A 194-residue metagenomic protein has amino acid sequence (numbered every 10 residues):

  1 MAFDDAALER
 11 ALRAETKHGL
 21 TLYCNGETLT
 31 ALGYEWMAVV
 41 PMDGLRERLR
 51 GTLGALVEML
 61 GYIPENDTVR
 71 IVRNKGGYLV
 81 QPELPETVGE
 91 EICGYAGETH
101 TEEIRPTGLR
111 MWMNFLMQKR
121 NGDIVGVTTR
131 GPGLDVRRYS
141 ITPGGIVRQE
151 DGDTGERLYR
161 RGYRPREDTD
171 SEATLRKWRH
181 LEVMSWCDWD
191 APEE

Functional and structural regions predicted by a protein language model:
M1-V40: Intrinsically disordered, low-complexity linker/loop segments enriched in Gly/Pro and charged/polar residues
G26-T28, L32-M37, P41-E194: C-terminal functional regions that serve as terminal interaction/effector modules
